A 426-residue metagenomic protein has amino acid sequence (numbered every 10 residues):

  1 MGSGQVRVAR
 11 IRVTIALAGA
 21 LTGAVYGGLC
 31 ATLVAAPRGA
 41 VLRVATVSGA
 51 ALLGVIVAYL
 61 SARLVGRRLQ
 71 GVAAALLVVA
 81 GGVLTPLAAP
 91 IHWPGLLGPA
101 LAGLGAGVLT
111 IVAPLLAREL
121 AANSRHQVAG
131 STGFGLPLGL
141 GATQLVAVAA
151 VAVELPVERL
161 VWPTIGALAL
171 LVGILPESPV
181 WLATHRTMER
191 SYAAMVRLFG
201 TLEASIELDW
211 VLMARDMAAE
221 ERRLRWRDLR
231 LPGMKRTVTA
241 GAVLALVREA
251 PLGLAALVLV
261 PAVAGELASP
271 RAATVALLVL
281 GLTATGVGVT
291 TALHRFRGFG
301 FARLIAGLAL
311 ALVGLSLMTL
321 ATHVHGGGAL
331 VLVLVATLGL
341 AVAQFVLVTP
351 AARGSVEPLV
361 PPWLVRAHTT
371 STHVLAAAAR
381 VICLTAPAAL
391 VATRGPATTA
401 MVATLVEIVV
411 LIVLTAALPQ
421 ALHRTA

Functional and structural regions predicted by a protein language model:
M1-A35: Cytosolic juxtamembrane N-terminal segment immediately preceding the first transmembrane helix of multi-pass
M1-G4, P176-G233, A421-A426: Intracellular cytosolic loops and amphipathic helices of Major Facilitator Superfamily
C30-L33, R230-G286, A352, L384: Extracytoplasmic gate region of multi-pass secondary transporters
L53-I91: Conserved MFS/SLC helix-loop-helix module at the cytosolic interface between two early adjacent transmembrane helices
G54-R67, G286-F301: Helix-to-loop junctions at the C-terminal end of transmembrane segments in multipass secondary transporters
L76-P90, L310-G326: C-terminal ends and interior cores of transmembrane alpha-helices in multi-pass membrane transporters/permeases
P94-G107, G328-L347: Hydrophobic core of transmembrane alpha-helices in multi-pass small-molecule transporters, especially MFS/SLC-type
R125-L168, H373-C383: Glycine-rich segments within core transmembrane alpha-helices of 12-TM secondary carriers
